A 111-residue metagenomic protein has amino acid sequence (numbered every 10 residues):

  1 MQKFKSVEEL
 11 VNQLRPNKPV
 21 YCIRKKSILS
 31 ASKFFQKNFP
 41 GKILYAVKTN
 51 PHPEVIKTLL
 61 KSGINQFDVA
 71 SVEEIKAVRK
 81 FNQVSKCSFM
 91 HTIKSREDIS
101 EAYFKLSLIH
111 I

Functional and structural regions predicted by a protein language model:
M1-L108: A charged N-terminal "starter" segment
